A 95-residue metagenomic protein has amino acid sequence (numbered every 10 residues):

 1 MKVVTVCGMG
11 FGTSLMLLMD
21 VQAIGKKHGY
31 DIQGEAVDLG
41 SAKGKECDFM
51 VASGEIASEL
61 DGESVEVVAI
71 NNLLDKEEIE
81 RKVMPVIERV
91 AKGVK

Functional and structural regions predicted by a protein language model:
K2-S41: Conserved active-site segments centered on acidic
G34, C47-S53: Short, hydrophobic beta-strand segments that form beta-sheet elements in well-ordered domains
V37-S41, E46, E78: Short acidic active-site motifs
D38-L39, A52-S58: Short, polar loop motifs at secondary-structure junctions
A42-E46, A57-E66: Short loop/helix-cap segments at secondary-structure boundaries that form the rim of catalytic
E66-K95: Ser/Thr/Gly-rich flexible loops in soluble cytosolic domains mediating phosphotransfer, phosphorylation
